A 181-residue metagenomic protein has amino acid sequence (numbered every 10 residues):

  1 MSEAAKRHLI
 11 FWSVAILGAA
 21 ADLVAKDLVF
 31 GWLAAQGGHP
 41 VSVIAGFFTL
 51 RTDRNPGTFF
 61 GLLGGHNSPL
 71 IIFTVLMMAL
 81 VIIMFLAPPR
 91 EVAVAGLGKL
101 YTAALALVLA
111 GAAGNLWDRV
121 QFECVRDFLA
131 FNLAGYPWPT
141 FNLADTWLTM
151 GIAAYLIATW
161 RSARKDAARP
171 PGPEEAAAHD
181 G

Functional and structural regions predicted by a protein language model:
M1-G181: Alpha-helical transmembrane bundles and membrane-interface segments of multipass inner-membrane proteins
